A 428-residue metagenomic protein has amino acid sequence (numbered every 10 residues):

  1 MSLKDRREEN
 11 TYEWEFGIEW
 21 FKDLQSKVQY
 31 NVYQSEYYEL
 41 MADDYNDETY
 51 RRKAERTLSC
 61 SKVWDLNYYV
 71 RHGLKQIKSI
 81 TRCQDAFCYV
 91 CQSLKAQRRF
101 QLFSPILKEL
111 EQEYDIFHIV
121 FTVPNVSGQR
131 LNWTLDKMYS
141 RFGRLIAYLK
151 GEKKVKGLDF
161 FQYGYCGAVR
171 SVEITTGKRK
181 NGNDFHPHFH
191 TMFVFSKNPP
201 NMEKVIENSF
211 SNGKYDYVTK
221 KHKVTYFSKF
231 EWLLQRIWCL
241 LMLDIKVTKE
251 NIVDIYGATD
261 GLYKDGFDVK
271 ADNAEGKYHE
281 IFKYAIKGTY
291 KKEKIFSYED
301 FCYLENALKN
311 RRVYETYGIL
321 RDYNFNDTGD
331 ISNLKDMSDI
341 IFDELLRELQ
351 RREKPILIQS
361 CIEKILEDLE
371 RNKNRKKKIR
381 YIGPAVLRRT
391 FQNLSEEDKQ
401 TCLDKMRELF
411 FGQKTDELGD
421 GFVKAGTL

Functional and structural regions predicted by a protein language model:
M1-F185, F195-L428: Right-hand nucleic-acid polymerase module
T191: Cys/His-coordinated zinc-finger cores
